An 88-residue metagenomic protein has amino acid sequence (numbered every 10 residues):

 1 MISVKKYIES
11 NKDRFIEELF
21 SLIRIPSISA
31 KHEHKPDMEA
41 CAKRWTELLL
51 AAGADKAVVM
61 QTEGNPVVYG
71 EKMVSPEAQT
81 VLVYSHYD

Functional and structural regions predicted by a protein language model:
I2-D88: Acidic/His- and Gly-rich active-site-bordering loop/insert found across diverse amide/peptide-bond hydrolases
